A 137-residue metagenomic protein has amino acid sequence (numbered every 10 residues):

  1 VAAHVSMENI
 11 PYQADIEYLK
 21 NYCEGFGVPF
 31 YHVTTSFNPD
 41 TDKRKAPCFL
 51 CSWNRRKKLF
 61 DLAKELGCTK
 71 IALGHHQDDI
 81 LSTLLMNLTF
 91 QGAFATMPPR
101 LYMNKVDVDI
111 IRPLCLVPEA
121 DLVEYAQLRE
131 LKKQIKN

Functional and structural regions predicted by a protein language model:
V1-L84, F90, P98, A120-E124 (+1 more regions): ATP-dependent adenylation/nucleotidyltransferase module used to activate substrates
H4, H32-T34, R112-C115, I135: Structural signal for conserved beta-strand scaffold positions within catalytic alpha/beta enzyme cores
M86, T96-Q134: Metal-dependent de-N-acetylase/amidase catalytic core
